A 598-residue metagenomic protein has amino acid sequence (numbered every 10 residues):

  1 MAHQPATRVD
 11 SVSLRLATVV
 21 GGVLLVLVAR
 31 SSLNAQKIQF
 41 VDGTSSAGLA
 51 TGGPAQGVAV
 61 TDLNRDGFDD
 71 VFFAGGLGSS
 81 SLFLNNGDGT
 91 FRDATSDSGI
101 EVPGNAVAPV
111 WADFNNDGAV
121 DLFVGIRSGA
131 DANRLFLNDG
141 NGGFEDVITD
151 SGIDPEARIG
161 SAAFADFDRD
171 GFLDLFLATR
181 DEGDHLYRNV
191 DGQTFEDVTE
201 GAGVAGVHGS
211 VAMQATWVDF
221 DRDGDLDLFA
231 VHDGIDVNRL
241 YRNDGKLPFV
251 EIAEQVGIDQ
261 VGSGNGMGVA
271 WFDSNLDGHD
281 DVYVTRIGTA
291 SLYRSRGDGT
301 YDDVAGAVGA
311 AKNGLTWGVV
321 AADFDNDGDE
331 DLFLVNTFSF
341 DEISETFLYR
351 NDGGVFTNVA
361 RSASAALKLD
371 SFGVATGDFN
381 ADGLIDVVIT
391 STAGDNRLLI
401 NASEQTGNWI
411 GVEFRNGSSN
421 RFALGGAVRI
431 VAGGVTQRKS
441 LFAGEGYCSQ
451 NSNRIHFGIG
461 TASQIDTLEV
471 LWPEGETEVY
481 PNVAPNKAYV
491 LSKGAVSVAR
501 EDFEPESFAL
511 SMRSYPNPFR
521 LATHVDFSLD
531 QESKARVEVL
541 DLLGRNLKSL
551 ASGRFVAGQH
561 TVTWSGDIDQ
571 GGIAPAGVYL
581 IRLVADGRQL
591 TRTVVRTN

Functional and structural regions predicted by a protein language model:
A35-G53, L84-G104, L137-A157, R188-S210 (+5 more regions): Blade-edge motifs of beta-propeller repeat domains
A47-L49, G306, S339, V355 (+1 more regions): Gly/Ser/Thr/Pro-enriched helix-cap/hinge segments flanking short amphipathic alpha-helices
A55-R65, L84, A106-N116, L137 (+6 more regions): Beta-propeller blade termini
D66, D70, D117, D121 (+9 more regions): Acidic carboxylate motifs that coordinate Ca2+ or other divalent cations, activating on Asp/Glu
F68-G75, L122-I126, L175-T179, L228-H232 (+4 more regions): Hydrophobic beta-strand segments that make up the repeating blades of beta-propeller and related beta-repeat
A402-G411, K493-Y515, D530, Q589 (+1 more regions): Residue-level detector of functionally pivotal "anchor" positions at catalytic/ligand-binding pockets or at interdomain
E501-L540, S549-S552, T561-D567: Glycine-centered coil/turn sites that cap beta-strands in beta-rich domains
S549, R554-A557, V562-T563, G572-N598: C-terminal tail/sorting-segment detector
